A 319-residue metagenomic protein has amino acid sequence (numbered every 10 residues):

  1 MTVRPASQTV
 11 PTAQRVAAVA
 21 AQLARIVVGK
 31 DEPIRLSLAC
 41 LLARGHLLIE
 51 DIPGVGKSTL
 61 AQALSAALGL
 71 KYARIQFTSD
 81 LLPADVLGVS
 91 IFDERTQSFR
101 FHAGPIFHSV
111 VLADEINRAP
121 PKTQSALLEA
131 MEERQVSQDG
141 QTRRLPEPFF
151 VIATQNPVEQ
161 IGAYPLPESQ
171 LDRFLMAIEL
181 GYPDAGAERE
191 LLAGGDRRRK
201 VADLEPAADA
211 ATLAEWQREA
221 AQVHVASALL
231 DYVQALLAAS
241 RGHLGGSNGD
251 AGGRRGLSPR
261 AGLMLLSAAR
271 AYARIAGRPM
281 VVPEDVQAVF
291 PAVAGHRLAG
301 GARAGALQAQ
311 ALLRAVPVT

Functional and structural regions predicted by a protein language model:
V3-A6, L244-T319: C-terminal engagement/docking regions of AAA+ P-loop ATPases
V10-V55: Pre-Walker A (pre-P-loop) alpha-helix and adjacent loop at the N terminus of AAA/AAA+ ATPase modules, a conserved
R35-A39, F92-L112: Conserved alpha-helical scaffold flanking the Walker A/P-loop in AAA+ ATPase domains
L38-T78: Walker A/P-loop
D51, D114-E115, A126: Walker B catalytic acidic pair
I52, V86, T154: P-loop (Walker A) phosphate-binding loop of NTP-binding proteins
A67-R95: AAA+/P-loop NTPase substrate/partner-engagement loops
D93-S98, A119-T123, M131-A210, A214-V223 (+1 more regions): Canonical AAA+ ATPase core
